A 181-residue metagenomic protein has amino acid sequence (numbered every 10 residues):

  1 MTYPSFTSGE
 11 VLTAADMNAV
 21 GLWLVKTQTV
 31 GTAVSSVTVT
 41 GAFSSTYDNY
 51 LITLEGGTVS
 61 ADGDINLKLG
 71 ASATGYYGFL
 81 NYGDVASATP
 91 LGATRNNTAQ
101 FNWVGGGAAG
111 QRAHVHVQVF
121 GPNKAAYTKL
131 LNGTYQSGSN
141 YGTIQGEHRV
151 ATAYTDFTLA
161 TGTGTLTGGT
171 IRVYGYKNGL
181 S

Functional and structural regions predicted by a protein language model:
T2-S181: Surface-exposed molecular-recognition determinants
